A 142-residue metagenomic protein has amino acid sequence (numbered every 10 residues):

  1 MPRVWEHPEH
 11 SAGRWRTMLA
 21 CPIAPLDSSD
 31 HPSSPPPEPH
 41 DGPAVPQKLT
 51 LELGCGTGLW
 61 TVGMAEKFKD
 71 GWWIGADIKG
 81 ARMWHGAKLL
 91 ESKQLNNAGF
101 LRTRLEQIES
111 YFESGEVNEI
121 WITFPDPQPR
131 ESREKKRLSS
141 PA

Functional and structural regions predicted by a protein language model:
M1-L51, L59-V62, E66: S-adenosyl-L-methionine
L53, A76: Conserved beta-strand/loop positions that form the S-adenosyl-L-methionine
G56: Conserved glycine-rich SAM-binding loop
G71-I74: Short beta-strand element of Class I
K79: Conserved SAM/SAH-binding beta-strand->alpha-helix loop
R82: Conserved short alpha-helix immediately C-terminal to the canonical SAM/SAH-binding motif I of Rossmann-like
K88-S114: S-adenosyl-L-methionine
N118-A142: Mobile active-site "lid"/loop adjacent to the S-adenosyl-L-methionine
